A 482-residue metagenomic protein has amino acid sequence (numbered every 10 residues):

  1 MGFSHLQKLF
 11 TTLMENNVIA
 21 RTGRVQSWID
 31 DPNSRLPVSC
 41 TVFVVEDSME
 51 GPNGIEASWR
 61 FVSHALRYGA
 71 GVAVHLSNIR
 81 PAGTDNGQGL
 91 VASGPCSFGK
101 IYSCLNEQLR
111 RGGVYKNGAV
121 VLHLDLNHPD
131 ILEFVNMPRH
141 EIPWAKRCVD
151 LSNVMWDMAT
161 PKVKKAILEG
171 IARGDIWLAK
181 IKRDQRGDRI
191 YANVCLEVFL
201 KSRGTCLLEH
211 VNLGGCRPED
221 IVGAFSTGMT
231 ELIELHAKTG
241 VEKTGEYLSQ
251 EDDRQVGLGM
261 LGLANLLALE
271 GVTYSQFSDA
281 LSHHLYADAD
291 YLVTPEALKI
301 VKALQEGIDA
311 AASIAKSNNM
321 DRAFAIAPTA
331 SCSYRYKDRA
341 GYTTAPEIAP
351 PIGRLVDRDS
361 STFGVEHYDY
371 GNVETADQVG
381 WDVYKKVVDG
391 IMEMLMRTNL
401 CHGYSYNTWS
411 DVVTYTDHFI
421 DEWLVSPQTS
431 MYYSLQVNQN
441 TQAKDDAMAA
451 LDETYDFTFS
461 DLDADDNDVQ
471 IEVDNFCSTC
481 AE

Functional and structural regions predicted by a protein language model:
M1-E482: Long, C-terminal-biased catalytic regions of enzyme "large/alpha" subunits
